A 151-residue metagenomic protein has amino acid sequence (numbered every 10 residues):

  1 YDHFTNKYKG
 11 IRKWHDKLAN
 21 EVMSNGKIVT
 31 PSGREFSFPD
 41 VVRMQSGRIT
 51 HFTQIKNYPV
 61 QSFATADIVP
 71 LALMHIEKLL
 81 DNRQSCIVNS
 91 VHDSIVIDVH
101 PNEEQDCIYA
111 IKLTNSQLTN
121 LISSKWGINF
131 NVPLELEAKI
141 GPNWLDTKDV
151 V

Functional and structural regions predicted by a protein language model:
Y1-V151: Conserved catalytic core of nucleotide polymerization and phosphodiester-bond processing enzymes
